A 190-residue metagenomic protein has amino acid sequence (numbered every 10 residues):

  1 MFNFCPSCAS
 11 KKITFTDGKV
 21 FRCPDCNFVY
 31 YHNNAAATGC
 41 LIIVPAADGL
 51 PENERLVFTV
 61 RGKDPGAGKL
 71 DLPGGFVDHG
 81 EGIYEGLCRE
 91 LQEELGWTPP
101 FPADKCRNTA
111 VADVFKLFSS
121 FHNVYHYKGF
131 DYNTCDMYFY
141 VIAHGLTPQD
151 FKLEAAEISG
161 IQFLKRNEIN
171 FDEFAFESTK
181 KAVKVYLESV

Functional and structural regions predicted by a protein language model:
M1, Y132, G145-V190: Nudix hydrolase/Nudix homology domain
M1-L41, A46-D48: Acidic, metal-coordinating catalytic segment for phosphate/diphosphate chemistry, firing primarily on the Nudix
F15, T98-S120: A short coil-to-beta-strand element that immediately follows conserved catalytic motifs
A36-T38, E54, C135-M137, S159: Change "...and in nucleic-acid phosphodiester-cleaving endonucleases..." to "...and in nucleic-acid processing enzymes
I42-V44, F58, V141, F163: Conserved hydrophobic "DFG−1" position in protein kinase catalytic cores
A46-E54, C106, K128: Short, solvent-exposed loop/turn segments that connect beta-strands within catalytic domains and beta-strand-rich
L50-E93: Conserved Nudix-box catalytic region and its N-terminal flanking loop in Nudix hydrolases and closely related
A110-Q149: Active-site-adjacent beta-strand/loop module that shapes the phosphate/pyrophosphate-binding cleft
